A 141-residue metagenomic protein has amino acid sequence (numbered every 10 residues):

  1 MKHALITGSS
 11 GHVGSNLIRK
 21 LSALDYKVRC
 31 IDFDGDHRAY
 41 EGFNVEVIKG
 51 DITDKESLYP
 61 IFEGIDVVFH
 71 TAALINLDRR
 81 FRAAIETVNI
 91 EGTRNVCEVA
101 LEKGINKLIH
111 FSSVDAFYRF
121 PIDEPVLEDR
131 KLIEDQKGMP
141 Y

Functional and structural regions predicted by a protein language model:
H3, K27-V28, N106-K107: Residues at the starts of beta-strands that form the adenosine-phosphate
H3-L24: N-terminal Rossmann NAD(P)H-binding glycine-rich loop of SDR-like oxidoreductase domains
T7, I31, V68-A72, L108-V114: SDR active-site strand-loop-helix element
S15-L17, Y40, R79-R80, R119-P121: Short glycine-/acidic-enriched loop or helix-start segments at secondary-structure transitions that form or flank
Y26-G35: Conserved glycine-rich Rossmann-like NAD(P)H-binding loop of the short-chain dehydrogenase/reductase
D36-F43: Short loop/helix-cap segments at secondary-structure boundaries that form the rim of catalytic
V45-E91, V99, R119: NAD(P)H-binding glycine-rich loop region in Rossmannoid oxidoreductase-like domains and their noncatalytic homologs
R94-P140: Conserved Rossmann-fold NAD(P)-dependent oxidoreductase catalytic core, especially the SDR/UDP-sugar
